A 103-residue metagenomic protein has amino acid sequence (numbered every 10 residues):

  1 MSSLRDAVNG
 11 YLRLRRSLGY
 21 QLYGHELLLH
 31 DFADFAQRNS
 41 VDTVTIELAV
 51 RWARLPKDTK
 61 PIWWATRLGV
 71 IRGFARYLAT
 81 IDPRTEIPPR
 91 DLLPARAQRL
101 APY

Functional and structural regions predicted by a protein language model:
M1-S2: A detector for short, charged/polar N-terminal pre-domain segments
R5-Y23, L27-Y103: N-terminal core-binding DNA-recognition domain of tyrosine recombinases/integrases
